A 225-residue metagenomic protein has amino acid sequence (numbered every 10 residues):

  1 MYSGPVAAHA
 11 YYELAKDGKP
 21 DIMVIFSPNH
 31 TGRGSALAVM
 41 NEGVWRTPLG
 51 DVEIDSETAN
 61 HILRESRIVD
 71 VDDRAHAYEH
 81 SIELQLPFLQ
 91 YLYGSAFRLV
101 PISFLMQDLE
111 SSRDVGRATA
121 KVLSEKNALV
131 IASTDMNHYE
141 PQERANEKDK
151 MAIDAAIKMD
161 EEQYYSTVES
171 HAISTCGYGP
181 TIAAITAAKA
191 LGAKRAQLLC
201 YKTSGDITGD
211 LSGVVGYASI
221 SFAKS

Functional and structural regions predicted by a protein language model:
M1-T186, A190-R195, L199-L211, S225: Active-site histidine-anchored catalytic micro-motif
G213-V215: A general secondary-structure signal for short beta-strands and their flanking turns/coil in non-transmembrane regions
Y217-F222: Short beta-strand scaffold segments in enzyme catalytic cores
